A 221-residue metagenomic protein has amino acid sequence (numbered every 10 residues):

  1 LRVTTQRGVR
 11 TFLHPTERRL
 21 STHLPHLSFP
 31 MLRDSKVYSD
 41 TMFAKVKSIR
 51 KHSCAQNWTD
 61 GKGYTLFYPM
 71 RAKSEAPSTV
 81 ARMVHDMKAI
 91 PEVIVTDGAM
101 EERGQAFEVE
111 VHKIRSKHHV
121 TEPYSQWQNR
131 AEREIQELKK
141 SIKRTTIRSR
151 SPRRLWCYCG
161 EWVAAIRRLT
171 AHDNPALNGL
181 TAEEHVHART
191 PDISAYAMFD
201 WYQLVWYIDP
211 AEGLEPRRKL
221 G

Functional and structural regions predicted by a protein language model:
L1-G221: Nucleic-acid-interacting cores, centered on viral/eukaryotic replication and modification enzymes
